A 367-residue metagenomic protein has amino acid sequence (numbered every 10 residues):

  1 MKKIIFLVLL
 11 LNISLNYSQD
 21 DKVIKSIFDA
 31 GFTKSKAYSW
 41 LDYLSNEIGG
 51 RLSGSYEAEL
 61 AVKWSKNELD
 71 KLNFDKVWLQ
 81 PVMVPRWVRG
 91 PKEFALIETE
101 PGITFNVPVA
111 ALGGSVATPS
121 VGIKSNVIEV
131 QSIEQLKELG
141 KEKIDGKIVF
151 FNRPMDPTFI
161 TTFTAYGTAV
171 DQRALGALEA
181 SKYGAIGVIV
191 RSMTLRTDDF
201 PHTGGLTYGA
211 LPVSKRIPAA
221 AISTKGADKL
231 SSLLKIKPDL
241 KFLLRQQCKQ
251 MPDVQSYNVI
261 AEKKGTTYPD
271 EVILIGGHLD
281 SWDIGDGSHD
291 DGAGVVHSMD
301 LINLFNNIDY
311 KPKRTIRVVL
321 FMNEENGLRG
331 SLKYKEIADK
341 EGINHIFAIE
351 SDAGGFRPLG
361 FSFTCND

Functional and structural regions predicted by a protein language model:
I4-I13: Sec-dependent N-terminal signal peptides
D21-S55, F200-G204, D280, F347-F356: N-terminal capping segment at the start of a domain
D21-V23, E98-E100, N106-A110, G114-K141 (+3 more regions): Soluble metallo-hydrolase cores and metallopeptidase-like ectodomains found primarily in the secretory/periplasmic
S39, N303-R329, A348: Short helix-loop-beta-strand segments that form the rim/entrance of peptidase-like active sites
D42, N46-I160: Noncatalytic luminal/extracellular "stalk/propeptide" segments of secretory-pathway proteins
T104-N106, I217-I222, A227-D228, Y268 (+2 more regions): Metal-dependent peptidase/peptidase-like ectodomains
Q131-L195: A conserved hydrophobic secondary-structure block that centers on an alpha-helix together with its immediately flanking
